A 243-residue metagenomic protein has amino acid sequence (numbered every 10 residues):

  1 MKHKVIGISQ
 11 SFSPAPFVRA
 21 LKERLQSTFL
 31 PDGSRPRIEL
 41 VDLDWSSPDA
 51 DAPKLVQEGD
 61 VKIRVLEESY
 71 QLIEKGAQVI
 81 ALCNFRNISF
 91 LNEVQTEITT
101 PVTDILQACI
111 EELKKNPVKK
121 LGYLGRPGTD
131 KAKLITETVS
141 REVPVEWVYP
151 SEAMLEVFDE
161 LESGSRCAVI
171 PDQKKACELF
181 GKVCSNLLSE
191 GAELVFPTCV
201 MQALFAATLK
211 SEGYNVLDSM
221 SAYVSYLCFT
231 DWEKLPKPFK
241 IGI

Functional and structural regions predicted by a protein language model:
M1-I243: Non-catalytic structural scaffold of enzyme domains
